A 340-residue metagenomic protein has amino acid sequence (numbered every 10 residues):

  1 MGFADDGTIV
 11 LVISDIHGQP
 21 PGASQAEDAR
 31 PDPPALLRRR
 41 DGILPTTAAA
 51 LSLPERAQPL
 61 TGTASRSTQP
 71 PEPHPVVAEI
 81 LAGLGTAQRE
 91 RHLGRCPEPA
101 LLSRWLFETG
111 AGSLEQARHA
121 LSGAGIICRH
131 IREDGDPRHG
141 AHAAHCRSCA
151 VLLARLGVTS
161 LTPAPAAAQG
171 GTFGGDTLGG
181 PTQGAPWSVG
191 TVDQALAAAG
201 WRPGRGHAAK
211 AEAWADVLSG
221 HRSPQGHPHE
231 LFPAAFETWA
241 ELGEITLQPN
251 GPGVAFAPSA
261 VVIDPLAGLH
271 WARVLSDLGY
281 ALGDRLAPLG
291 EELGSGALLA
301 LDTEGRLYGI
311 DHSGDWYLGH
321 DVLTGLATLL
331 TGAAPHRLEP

Functional and structural regions predicted by a protein language model:
M1-G175: Zinc-dependent deaminase catalytic domain
L44-A48, G283-L286, S295-A297, E304-G305: Short, surface-exposed beta-edge/turn micro-motifs
L51-A57, H130-R132, G290-S295, D302-E304 (+1 more regions): Short, flexible beta-strand-to-coil junctions
Q58-S67, L301, W316-L326: Short amphipathic beta-strand/extended segments with alternating polar/hydrophobic composition
W105-L106, W239-L242, L329: Generic structural signal for hydrophobic core residues of well-folded globular domains
E115-Q116, A167-A168, R205-A209, Q248 (+2 more regions): Short glycine-rich, low-complexity/disordered patches
G175-G296: A surface-exposed partner-binding patch
G314-P340: Compact, glycine/acidic-enriched structural inserts
